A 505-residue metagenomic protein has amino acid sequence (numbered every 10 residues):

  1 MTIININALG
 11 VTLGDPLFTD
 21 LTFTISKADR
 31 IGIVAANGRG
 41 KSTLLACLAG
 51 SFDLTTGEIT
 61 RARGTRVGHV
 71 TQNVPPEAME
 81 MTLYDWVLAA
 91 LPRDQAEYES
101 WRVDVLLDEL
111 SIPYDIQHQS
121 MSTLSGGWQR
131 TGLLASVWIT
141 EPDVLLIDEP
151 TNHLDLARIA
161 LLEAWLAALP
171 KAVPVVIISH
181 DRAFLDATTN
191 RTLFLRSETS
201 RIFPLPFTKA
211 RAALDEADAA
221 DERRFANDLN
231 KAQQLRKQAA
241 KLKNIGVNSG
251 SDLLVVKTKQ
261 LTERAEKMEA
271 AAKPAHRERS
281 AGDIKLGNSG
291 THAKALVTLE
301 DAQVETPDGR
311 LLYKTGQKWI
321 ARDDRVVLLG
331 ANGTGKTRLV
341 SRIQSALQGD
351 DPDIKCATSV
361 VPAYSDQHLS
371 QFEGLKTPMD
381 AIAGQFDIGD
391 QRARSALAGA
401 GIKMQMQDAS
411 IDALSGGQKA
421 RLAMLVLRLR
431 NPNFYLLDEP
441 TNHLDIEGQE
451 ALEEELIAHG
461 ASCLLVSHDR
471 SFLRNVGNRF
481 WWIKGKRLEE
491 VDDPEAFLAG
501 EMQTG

Functional and structural regions predicted by a protein language model:
M1-A217, T291-G505: ABC ATP-binding cassette signature C-motif
I3, Q95-A96, A213-K314: Flexible nucleotide-interacting loop at or near the entrance of a catalytic core
